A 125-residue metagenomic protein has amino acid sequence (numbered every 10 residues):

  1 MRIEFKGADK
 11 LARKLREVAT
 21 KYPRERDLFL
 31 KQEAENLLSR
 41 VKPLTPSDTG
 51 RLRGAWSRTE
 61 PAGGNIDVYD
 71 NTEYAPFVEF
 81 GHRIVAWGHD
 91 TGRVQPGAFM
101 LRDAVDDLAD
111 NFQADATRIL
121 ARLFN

Functional and structural regions predicted by a protein language model:
M1-A75, H82-N125: Short, Lys/Arg-rich flexible segments
